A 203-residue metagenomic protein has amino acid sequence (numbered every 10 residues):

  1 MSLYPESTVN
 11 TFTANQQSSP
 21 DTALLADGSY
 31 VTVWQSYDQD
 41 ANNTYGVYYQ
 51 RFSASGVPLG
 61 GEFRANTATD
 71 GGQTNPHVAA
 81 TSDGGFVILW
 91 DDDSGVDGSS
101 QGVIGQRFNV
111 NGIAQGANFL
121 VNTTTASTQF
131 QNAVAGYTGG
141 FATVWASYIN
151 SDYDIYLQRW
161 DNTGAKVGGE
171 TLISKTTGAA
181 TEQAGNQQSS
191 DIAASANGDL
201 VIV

Functional and structural regions predicted by a protein language model:
M1-V203: Extracellular, repeat-based ectodomains that mediate carbohydrate processing or recognition
